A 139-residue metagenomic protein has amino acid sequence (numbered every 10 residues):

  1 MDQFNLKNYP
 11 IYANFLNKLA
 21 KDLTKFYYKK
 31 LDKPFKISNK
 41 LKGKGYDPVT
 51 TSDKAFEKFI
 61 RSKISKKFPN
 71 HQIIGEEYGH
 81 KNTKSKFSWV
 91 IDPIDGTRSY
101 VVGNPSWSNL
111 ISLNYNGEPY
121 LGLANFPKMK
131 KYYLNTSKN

Functional and structural regions predicted by a protein language model:
M1-I94: N-terminal subdomain of lithium-sensitive/metallo-dependent phosphomonoesterases centered on the IMPase/IPPase/PAP
D32, I74, L113, K138-N139: A generic structural signal for solvent-exposed, polar alpha-helical segments
T83-K138: DPxDG-like acidic metal-binding loop motif
